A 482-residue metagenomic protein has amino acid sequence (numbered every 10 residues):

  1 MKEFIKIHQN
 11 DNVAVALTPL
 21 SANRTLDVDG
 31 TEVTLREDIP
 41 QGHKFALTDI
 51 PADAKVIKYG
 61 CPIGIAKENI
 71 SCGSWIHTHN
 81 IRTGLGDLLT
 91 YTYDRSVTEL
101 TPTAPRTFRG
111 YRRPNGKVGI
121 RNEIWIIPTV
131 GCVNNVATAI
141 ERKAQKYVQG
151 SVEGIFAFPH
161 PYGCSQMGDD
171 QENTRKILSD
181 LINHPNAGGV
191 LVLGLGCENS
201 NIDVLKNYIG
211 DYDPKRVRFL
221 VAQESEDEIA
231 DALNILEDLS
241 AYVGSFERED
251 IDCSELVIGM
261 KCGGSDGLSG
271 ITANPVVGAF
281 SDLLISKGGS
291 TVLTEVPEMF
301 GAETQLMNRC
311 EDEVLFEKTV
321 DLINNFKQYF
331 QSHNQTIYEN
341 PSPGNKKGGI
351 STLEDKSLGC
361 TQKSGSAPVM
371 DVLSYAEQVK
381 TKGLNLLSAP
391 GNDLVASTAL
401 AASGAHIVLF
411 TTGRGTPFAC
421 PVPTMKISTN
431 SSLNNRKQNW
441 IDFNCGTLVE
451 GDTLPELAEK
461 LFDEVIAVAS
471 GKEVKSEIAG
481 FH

Functional and structural regions predicted by a protein language model:
M1-I407, R414-H482: Metallocofactor- and cofactor-centric catalytic cores in central/energy metabolism, strongly enriched
